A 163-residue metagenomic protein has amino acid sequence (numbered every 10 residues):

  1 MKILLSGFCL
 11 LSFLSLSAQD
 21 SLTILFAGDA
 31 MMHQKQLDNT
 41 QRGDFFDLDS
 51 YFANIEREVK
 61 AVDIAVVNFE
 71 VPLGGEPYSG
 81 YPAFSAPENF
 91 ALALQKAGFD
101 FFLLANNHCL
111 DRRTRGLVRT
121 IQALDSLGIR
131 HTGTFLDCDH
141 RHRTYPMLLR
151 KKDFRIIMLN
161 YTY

Functional and structural regions predicted by a protein language model:
M1-Q19: Bacterial Sec-dependent N-terminal signal peptides
A18-Y163: Acidic, metal/ion-coordinating pockets
